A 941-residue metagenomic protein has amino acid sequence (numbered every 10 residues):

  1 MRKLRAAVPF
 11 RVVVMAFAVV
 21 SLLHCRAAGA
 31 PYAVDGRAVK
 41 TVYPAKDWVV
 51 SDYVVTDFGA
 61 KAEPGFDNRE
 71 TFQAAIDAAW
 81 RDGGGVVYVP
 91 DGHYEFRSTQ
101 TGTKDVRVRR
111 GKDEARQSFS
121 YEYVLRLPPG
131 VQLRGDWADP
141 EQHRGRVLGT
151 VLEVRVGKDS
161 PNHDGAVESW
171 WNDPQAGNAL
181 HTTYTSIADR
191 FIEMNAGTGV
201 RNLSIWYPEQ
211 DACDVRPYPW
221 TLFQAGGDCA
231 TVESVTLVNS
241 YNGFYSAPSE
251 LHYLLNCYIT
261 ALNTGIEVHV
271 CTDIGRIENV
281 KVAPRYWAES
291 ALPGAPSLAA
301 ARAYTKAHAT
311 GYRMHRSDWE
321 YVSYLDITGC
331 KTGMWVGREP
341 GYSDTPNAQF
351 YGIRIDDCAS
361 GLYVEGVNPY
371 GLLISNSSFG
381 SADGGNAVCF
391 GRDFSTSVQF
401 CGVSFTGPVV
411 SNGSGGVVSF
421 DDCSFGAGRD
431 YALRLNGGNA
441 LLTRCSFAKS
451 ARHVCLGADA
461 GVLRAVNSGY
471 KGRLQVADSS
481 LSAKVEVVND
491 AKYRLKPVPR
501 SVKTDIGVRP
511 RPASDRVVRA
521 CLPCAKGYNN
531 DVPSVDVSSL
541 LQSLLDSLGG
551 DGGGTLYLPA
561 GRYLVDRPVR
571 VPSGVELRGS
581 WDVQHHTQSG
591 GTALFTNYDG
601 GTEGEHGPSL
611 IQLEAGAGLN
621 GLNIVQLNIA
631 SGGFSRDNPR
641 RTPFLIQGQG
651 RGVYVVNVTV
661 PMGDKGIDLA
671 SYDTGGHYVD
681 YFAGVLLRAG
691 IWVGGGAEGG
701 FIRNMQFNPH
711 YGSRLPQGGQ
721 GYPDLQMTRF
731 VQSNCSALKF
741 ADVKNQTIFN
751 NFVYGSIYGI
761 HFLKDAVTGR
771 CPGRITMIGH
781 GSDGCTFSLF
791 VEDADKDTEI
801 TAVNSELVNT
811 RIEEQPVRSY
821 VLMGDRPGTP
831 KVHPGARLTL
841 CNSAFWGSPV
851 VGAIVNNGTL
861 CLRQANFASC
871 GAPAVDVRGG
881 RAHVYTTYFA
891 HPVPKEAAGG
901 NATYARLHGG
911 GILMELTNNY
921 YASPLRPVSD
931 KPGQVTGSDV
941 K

Functional and structural regions predicted by a protein language model:
R2-R5, R11-V12, V19-A212, E233 (+10 more regions): Extracellular "leader-to-stem" segments immediately downstream of a signal peptide or signal-anchor in secreted/lumenal
S51, G85, G92, Y121-Y123 (+61 more regions): The right-handed parallel beta-helix/beta-solenoid scaffold, focusing on the short coil/turn and N-cap positions
G84, S98-T99, H143-R146, V156 (+32 more regions): Short glycine/acidic-rich loop motifs that flank beta-strands on beta-rich extracellular proteins
P90, P128, R134-D136, R155 (+71 more regions): Feature marks extracellular polysaccharide-active and adherence modules
S120, G165, V215-F223, C330-I353 (+2 more regions): C-terminal/domain-terminus segments
T768, D825-R826: Short amphipathic alpha-helical linker/capping segments at the junctions of internal repeats and modular domains
